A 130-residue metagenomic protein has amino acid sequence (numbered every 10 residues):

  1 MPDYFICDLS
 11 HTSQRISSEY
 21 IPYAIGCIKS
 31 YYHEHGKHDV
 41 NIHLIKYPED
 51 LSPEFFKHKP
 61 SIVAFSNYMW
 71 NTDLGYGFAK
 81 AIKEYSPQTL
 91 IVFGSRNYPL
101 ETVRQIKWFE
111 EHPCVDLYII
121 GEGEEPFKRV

Functional and structural regions predicted by a protein language model:
M1-F5: Extreme N-terminal starter segment of soluble prokaryotic enzymes
C7-H11: Short loop/turn segments at strand-loop or loop-helix junctions that form parts of catalytic or ligand-binding pockets
S13-I25: Glycine- and acidic-residue-enriched helix-capping/strand-helix junction motifs
I25, Y31-Y32: N-terminal cofactor/phosphate-binding cores enriched in small/glycine residues, especially glycine-rich loops such as
Y31, D39-V130: Glycine-rich beta-alpha loop elements in corrinoid/cobalamin-binding modules across cobalamin-dependent enzymes
H35: Zn2+-dependent metallopeptidase catalytic core
